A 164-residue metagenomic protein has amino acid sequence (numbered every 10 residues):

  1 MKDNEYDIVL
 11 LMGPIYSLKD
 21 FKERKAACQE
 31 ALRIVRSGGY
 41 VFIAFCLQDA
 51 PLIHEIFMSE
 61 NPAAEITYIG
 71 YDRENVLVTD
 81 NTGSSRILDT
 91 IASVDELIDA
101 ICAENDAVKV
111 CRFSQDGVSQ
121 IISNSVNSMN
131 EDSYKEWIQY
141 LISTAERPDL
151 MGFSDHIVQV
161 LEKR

Functional and structural regions predicted by a protein language model:
M1-V9: A short acidic, Gly/Pro-enriched loop at the edge of an enzyme's catalytic core that lines a small-molecule cofactor
L11-P14: A short beta-strand submotif of the Rossmann-like class I SAM-dependent methyltransferase core that lines
Y16-D20: A short His-aromatic
K25-Y40: A short glycine-rich, Lys/Arg-flanked "PGG" loop and its adjoining helix->strand segment in the class I
Y40-D72: Conserved class I S-adenosyl-L-methionine
A64-D89: C-terminal alpha-helical "lid/dimerization" subdomain adjacent to the S-adenosyl-L-methionine
I87-D106, R112: Short alpha-helix
V110-R164: A C-terminal cap/extension of S-adenosyl-L-methionine-dependent methyltransferases that defines the acceptor-substrate
